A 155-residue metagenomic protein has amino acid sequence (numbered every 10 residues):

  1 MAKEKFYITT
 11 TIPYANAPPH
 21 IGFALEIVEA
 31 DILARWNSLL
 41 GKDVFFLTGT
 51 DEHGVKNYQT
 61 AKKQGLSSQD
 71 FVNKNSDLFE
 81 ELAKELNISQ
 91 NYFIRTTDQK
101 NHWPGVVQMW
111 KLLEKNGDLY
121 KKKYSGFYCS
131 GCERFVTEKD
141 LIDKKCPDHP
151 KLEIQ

Functional and structural regions predicted by a protein language model:
M1-Q155: N-terminal, positively charged nucleic-acid-binding surface of large information/translation enzymes
